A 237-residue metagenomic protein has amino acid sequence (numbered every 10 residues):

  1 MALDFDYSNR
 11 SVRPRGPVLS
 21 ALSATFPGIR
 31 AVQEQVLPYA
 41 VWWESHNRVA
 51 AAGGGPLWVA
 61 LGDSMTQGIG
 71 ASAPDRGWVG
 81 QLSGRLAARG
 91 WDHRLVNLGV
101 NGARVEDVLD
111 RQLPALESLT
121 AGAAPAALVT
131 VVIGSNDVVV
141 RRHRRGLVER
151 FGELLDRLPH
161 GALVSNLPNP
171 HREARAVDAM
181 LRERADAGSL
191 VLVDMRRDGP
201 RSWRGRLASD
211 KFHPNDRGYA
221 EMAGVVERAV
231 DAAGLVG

Functional and structural regions predicted by a protein language model:
M1-V59, A71-S72, A87-W91, A121-A124 (+3 more regions): N-terminal secretory targeting modules
D4-N9, N47, N97, N101 (+3 more regions): Detector for Asparagine
F5, Y39-A50, G70-G77, V105-A115 (+2 more regions): Phosphate-binding glycine-rich loops and adjacent basic patches that engage nucleotide phosphates, nucleic-acid
S45-H46, Q81, R94, R206: Enriched - but not universal
L57-V59, M65-G146, E173: Conserved SGNH/GDSL esterase-like catalytic core that processes O-acyl groups on lipids and polysaccharides
L61-G62, S165: Short hydrophobic segments within beta-strands
R111-G237: Alpha-helical cap/lid subdomain in secreted, periplasmic, or secretory-pathway luminal O-acyl-processing enzymes
